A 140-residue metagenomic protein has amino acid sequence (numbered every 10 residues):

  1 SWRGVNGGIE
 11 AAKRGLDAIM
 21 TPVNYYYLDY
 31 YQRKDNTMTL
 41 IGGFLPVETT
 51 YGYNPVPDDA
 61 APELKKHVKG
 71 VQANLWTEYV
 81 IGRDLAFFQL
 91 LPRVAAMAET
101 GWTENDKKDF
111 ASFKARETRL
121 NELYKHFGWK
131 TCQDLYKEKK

Functional and structural regions predicted by a protein language model:
S1-K140: Substrate-binding groove of N-acetylhexosamine-processing glycoside hydrolases
